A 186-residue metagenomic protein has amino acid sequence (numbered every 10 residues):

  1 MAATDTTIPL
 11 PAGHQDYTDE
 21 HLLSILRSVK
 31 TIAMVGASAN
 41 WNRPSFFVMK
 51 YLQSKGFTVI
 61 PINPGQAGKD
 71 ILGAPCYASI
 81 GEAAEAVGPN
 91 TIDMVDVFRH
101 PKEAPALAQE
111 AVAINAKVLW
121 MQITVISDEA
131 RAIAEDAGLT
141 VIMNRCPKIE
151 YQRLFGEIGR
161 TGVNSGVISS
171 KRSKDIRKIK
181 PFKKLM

Functional and structural regions predicted by a protein language model:
A2-S28: Short N-terminal or domain-adjacent regulatory/targeting segments
A12-T18, D70-N90, D96-P105: Glycine-rich, highly charged phosphate/nucleotide-binding loops
N40-N42, M49-I71: NAD(P)-binding Rossmann-fold cofactor-contacting core
K55-F57, I114-L119, A137-L139: A short helix->loop->beta-strand "cap" motif at the edges of active sites that frequently abuts
E103-M121: Rossmann-fold NAD(P) dinucleotide-binding segment
I123-E150: Rossmann-fold NAD(P)-binding glycine/threonine-rich loop
E150-M186: A charged, well-structured terminal subsegment
